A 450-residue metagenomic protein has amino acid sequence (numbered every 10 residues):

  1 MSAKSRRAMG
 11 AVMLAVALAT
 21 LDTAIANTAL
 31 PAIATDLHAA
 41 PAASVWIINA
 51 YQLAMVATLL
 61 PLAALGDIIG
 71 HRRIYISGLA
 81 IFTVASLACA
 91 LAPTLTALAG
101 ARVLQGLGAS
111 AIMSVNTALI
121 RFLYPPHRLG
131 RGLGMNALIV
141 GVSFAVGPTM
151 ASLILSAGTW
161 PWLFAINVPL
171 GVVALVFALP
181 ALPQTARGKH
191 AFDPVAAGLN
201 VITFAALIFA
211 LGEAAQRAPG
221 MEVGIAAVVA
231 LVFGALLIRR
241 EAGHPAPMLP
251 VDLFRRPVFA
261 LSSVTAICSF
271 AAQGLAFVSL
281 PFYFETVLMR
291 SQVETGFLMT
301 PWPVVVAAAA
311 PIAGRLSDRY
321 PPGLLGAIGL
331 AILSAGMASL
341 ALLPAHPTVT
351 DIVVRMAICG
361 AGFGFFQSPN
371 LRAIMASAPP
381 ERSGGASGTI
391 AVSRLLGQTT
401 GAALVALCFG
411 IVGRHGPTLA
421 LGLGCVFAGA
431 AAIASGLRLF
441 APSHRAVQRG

Functional and structural regions predicted by a protein language model:
M1-P180, A309-A313, R319-Y320, L324-S334 (+4 more regions): Transmembrane-helix bundle of Major Facilitator Superfamily
S5-L30, P41, I47, N116 (+7 more regions): 12-transmembrane solute porter fold
A57, A111, I202-A205, L275 (+1 more regions): Residue-level signal for the membrane-embedded core of alpha-helical transmembrane segments, especially mid-helix
G66-R73, L129-G130, A186-P194, P247-P250 (+1 more regions): Interfacial helix-loop-helix linkers and transmembrane-helix boundary segments in multi-pass membrane proteins
L95, Q184-H190, E213-P219, A345-H346: Membrane-interface helix caps and helix-loop-helix hairpins in membrane proteins
T159-G198, P245, R255, R449-G450: Conserved aromatic/hydrophobic "specificity hotspots" at molecular recognition or selectivity sites
V168-A186, V201-E213, V229-G243, A431-A441: C-terminal membrane-cytosol helix-exit motif in multi-pass small-molecule transporters
D193-V201, I328, Q398: Select subsegments of transmembrane alpha-helices in polytopic membrane proteins, especially boundary-proximal
